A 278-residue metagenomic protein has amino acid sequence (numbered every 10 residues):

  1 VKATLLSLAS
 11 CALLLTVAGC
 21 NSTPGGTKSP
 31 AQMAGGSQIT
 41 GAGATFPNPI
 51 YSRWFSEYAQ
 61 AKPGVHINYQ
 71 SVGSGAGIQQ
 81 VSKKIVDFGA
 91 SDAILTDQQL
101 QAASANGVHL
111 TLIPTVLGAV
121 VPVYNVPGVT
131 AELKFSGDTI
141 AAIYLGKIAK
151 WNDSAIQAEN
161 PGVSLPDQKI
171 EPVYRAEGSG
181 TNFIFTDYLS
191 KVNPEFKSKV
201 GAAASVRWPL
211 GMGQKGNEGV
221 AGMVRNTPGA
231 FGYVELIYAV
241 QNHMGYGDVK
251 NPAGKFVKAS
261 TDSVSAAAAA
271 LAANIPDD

Functional and structural regions predicted by a protein language model:
V1-A9: Bacterial N-terminal signal peptides that target proteins for export
L15-G19: C-terminal motif of bacterial Sec signal peptides marking the signal peptidase cleavage site
C20-D278: Flexible loop/hinge segments at secondary-structure junctions
